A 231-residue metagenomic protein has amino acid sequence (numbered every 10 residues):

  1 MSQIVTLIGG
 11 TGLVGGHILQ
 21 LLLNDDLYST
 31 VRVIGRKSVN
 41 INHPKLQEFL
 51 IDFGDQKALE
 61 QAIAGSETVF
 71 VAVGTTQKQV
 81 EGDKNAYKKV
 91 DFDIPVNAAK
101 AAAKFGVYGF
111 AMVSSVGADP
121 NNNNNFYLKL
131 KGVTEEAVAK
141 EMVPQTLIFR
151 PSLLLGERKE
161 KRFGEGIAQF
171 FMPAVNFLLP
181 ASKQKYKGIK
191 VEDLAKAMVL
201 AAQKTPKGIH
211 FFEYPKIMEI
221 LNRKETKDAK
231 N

Functional and structural regions predicted by a protein language model:
Q3-D25: N-terminal Rossmann NAD(P)H-binding glycine-rich loop of SDR-like oxidoreductase domains
V5, L46-N97, A101-K104, D119 (+1 more regions): NAD(P)H-binding glycine-rich loop region in Rossmannoid oxidoreductase-like domains and their noncatalytic homologs
I8, I34, A72, F110-V116 (+1 more regions): SDR active-site strand-loop-helix element
N24-S29, P120-N222: Oxidoreductase cofactor-interface core, primarily capturing Rossmann-like NAD(P)-dependent enzymes
R32-N40: Short, polar loop motifs at secondary-structure junctions
K84-E135, K140, L147: Conserved Rossmann-fold NAD(P)-dependent oxidoreductase catalytic core, especially the SDR/UDP-sugar
K224-N231: Short, low-complexity, charge-dense intrinsically disordered segments
